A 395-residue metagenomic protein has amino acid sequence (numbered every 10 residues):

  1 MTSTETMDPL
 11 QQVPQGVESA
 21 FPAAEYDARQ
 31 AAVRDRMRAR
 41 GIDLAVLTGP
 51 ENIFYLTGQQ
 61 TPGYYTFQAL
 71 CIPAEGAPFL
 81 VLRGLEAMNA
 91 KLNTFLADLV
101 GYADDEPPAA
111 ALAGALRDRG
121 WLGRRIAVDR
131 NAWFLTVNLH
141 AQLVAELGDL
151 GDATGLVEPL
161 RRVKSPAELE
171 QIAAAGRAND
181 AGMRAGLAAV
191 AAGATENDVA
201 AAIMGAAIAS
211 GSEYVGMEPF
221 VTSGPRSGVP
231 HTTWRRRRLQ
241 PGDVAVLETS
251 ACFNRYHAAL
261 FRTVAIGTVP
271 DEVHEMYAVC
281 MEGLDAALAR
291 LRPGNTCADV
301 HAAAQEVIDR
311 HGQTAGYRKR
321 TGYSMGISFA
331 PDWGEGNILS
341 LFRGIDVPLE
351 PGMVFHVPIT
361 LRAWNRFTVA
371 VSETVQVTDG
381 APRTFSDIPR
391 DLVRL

Functional and structural regions predicted by a protein language model:
M1-L395: Active-site neighborhoods and metal-handling regions in enzymes and metal-associated proteins
